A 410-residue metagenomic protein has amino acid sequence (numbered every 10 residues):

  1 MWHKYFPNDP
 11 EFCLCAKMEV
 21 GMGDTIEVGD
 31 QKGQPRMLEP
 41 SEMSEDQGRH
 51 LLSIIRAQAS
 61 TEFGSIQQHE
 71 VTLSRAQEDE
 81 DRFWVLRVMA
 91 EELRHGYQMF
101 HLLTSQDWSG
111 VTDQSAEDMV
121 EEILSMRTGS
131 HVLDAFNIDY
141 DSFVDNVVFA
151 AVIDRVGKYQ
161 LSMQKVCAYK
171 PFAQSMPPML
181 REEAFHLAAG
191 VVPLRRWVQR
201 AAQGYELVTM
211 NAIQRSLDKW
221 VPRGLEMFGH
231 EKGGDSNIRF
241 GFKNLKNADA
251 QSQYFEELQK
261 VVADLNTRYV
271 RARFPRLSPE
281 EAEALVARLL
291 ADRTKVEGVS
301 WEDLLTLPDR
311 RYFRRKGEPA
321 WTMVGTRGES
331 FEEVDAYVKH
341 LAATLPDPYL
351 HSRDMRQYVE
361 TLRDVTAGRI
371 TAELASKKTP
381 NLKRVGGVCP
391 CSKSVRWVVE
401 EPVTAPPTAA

Functional and structural regions predicted by a protein language model:
M1-F83, H101-Y140, L225-C389: Terminal targeting/low-complexity segments that flank the catalytic cores of oxidoreductases
I55, V85, V147, M176 (+3 more regions): Hydrophobic packing residues in well-ordered alpha-helices of helical domains and bundles
Q58-I66, V88-L103, E122-M126, A150-G157 (+3 more regions): Alpha-helical transition-metal enzyme core signature, strongest for iron centers
V71-F83, Y159-P178, V192-A212, H230-L245 (+1 more regions): Inter-helical turn/loop segments and adjacent helix faces that build the functional surface of alpha-helical bundle
Q106, D139, I153-A168, E182 (+2 more regions): Mid-sequence acidic-hydrophobic segments that form the walls of catalytic/ligand-binding cavities or oligomerization
D139-V147: Amphipathic, charge-rich alpha-helical segments that serve as recognition/docking helices
N211, R215-G224, K232: Terminal interaction module
P380, G386-A409: C-terminal structural segments of small proteins and small subunits
